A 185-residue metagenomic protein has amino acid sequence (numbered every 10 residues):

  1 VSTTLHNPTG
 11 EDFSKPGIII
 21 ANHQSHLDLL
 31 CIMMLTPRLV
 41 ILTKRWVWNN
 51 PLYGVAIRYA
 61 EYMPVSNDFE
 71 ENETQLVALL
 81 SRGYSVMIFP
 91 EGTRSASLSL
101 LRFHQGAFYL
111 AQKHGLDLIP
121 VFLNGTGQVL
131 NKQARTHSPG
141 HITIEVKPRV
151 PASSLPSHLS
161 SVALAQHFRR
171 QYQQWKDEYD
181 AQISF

Functional and structural regions predicted by a protein language model:
V1, Y62, L116: Short glycine/serine/threonine/alanine-rich loop segments
V1-G17: Membrane-anchoring hydrophobic helices of lipid-metabolizing enzymes
T3, S66, G83-M87: Short, structured loop/turn "capping" segments at alpha-beta junctions
L5, M63-N67, A152: Short acidic-hydrophobic, aromatic-tinged amphipathic segments that line or gate anion-handling sites
G10, W48, F69, G125 (+1 more regions): Residue-level detector of flexible, active-site-proximal loop/helix-junction positions within diverse enzyme catalytic
F13-D68: Catalytic core of membrane glycerolipid acyltransferases/transacylases, capturing the structured, soluble-facing
N72-F185: Non-catalytic C-terminal accessory region of glycerolipid acyltransferases and related lyso-lipid remodeling enzymes
